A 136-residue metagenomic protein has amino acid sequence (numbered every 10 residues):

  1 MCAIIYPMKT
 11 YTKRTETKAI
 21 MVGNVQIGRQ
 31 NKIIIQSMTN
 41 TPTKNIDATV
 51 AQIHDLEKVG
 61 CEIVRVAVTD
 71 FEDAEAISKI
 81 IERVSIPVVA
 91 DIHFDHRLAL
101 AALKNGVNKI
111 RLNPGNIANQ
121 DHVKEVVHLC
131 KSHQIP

Functional and structural regions predicted by a protein language model:
A3-I4: Short, positively charged and aromatic/hydrophobic N-terminal segments
M8-K13: Intrinsically disordered, low-complexity terminal segments
T17, M21-V66, F71-E75, K79-P87 (+1 more regions): Alpha/beta enzyme core
